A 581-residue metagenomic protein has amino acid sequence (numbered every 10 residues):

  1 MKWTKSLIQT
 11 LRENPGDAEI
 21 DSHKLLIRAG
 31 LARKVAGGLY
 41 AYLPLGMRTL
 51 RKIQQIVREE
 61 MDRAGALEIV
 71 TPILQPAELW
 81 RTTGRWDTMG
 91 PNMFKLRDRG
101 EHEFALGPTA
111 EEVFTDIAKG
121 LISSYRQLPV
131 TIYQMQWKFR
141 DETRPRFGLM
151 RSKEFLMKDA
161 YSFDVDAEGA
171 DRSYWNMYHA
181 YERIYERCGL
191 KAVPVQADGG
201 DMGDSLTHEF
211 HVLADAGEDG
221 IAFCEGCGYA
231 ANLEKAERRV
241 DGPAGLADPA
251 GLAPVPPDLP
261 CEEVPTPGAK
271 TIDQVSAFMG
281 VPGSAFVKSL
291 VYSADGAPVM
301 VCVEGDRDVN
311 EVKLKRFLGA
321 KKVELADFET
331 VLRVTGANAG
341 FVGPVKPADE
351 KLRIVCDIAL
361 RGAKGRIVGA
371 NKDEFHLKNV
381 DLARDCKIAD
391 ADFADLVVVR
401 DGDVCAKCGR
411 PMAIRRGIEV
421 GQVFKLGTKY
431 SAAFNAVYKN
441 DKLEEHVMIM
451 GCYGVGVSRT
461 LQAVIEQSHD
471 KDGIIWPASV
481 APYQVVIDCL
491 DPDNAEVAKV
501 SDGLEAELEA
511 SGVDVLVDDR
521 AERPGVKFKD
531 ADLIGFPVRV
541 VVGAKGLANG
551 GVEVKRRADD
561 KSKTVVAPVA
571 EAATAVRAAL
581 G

Functional and structural regions predicted by a protein language model:
M1-R99, Y161-G200, R307: TRNA-binding/sensing appendages of the translation machinery
Q75-L79, T330-R333, D519-V526: Short acidic loop-to-helix transition motifs that present clustered carboxylates
D87-F104, V212-F223: Acidic, His- and aromatic-enriched active-site or binding-groove loops in soluble protein domains that engage sugars
E111-K119, R144-K158, E168-Y453, V457: Extended, low-hydrophobicity, polar/charged segments
V275, G451-V480: C-terminal, non-catalytic macromolecule-binding modules
G473-K527: Generic long, charged, amphipathic alpha-helical segments
L504-A572: C-terminal structured "cap/appendage" subdomains that terminate the fold
